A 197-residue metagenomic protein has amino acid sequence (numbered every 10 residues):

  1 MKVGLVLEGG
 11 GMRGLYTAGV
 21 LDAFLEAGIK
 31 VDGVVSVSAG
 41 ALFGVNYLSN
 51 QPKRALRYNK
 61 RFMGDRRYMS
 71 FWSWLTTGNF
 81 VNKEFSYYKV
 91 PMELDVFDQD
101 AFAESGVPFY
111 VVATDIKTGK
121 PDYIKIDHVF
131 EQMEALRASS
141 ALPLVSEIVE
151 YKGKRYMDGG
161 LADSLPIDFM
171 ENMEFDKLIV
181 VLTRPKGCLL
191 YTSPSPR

Functional and structural regions predicted by a protein language model:
M1-V37, V45-S193: Patatin-like phospholipase
